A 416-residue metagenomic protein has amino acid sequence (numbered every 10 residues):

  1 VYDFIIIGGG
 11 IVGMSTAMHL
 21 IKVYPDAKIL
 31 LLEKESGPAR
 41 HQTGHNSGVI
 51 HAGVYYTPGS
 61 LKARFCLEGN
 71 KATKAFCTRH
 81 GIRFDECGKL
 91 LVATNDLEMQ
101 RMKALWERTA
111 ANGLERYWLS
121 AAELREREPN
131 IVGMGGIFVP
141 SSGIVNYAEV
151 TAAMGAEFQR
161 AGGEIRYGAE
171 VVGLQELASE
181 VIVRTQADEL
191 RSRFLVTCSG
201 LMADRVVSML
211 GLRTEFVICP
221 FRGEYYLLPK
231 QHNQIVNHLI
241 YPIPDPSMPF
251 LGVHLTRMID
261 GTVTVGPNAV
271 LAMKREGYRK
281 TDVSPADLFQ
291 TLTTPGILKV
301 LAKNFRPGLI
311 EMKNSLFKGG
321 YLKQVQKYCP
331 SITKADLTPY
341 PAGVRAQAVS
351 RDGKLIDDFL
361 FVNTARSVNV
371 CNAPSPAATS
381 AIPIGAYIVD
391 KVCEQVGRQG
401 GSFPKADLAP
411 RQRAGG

Functional and structural regions predicted by a protein language model:
V1-V12, L30: Beta1/beta-strand and adjacent pyrophosphate-binding region of the FAD-binding site in flavoprotein oxidoreductases
V12, G37, M202: Conserved Rossmann-like nucleotide-cofactor binding loop
S15, L174-V283: Flavin-dependent oxidoreductases
I21-G44: Glycine-rich FAD pyrophosphate-binding loop
G48-E123, G133, G252-V253, T262-T264 (+2 more regions): Dinucleotide-binding Rossmann-like beta1-alpha1 core, especially the glycine-rich loop that anchors the ADP
T57-E68, V92-R101, I137-E157, R166 (+2 more regions): Short beta-strand to alpha-helix junction loop
I137-F194, C198, R205, I382-C393: Helical element adjacent to the flavin cofactor pocket in flavoenzyme catalytic cores
K280, L292-G401: C-terminal catalytic lobe of FAD-dependent flavoproteins
